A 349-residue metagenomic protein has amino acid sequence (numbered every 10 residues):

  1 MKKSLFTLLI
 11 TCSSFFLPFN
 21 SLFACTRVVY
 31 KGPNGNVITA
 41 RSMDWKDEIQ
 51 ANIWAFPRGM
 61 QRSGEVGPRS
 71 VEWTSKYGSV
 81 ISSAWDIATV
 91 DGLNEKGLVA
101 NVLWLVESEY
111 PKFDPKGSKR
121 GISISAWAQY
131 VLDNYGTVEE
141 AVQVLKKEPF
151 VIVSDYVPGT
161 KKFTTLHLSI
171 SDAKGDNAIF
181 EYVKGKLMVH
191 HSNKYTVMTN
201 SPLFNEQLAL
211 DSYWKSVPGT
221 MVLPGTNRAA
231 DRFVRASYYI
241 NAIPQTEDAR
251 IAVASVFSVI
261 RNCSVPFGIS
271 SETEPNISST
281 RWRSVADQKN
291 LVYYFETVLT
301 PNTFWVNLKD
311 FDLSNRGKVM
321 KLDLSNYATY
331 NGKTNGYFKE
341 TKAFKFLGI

Functional and structural regions predicted by a protein language model:
M1-L9: Bacterial N-terminal signal peptides that target proteins for export
L9-P18: Bacterial N-terminal signal peptides
A24-I38, V153-D155, K161-T165, A173-G175 (+1 more regions): C-terminus-biased signal that marks the final domain/tail of proteins
A24-K119, I152, Y156, N331 (+1 more regions): A contiguous strand-loop segment
I38-A40, V99-V102, S169-S171, I179 (+1 more regions): Structural recognition of the beta-strand scaffold that forms the well-ordered cores of secreted hydrolase catalytic
W45-D47, V106-S108, G185-L187, L299-T303: Short, surface-exposed beta-strand-loop junctions and turns on beta-sheet-rich folds
S118-S154, A249-S258: Proteins synthesized as precursors that undergo proteolytic processing into mature forms
V138, V142-F180: Aromatic- and glycine-enriched pocket-lining scaffold segments that form the walls of small-molecule binding clefts
